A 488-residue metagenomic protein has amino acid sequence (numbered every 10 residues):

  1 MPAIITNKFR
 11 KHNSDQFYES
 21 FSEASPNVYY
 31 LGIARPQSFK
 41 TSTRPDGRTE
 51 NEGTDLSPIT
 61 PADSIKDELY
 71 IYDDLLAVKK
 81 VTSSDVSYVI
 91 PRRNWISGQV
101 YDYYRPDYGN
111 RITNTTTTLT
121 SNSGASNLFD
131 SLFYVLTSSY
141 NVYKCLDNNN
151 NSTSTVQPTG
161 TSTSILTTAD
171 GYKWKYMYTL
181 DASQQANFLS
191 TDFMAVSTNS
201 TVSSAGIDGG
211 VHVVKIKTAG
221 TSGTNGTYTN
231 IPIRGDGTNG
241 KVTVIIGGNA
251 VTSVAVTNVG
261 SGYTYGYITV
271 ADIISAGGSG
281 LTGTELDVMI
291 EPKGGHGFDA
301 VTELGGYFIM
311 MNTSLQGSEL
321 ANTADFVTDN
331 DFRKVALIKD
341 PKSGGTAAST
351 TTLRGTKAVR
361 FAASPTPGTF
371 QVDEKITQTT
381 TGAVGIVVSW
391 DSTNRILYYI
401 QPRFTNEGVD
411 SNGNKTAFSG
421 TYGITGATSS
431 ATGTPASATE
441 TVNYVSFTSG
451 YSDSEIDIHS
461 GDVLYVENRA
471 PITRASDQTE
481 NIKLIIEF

Functional and structural regions predicted by a protein language model:
M1-V142, L146-F488: Feature for peripheral, non-core segments
